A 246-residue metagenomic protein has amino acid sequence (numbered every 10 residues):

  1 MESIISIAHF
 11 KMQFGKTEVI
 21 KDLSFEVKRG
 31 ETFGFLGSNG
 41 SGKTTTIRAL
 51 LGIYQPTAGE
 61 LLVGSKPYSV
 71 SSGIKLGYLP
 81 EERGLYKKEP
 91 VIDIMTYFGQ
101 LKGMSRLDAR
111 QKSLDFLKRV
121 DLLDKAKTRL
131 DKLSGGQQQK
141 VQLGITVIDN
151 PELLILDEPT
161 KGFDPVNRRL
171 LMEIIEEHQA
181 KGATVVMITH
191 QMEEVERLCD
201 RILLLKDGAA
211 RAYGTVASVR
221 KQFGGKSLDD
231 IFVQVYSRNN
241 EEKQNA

Functional and structural regions predicted by a protein language model:
G59-I74: Conserved ABC transporter NBD signature motif
T96, Q100, L107-K125: Conserved ABC ATPase "signature" region
R129-L133: Conserved ABC ATPase signature
L154-E158: Catalytic Walker B motif of ABC-type/P-loop ATPase nucleotide-binding domains
V195-R197: A short, surface-exposed alpha-helical micro-motif characterized by mixed small hydrophobic and charged/polar residues
Y213-G214: ABC ATPase "signature
